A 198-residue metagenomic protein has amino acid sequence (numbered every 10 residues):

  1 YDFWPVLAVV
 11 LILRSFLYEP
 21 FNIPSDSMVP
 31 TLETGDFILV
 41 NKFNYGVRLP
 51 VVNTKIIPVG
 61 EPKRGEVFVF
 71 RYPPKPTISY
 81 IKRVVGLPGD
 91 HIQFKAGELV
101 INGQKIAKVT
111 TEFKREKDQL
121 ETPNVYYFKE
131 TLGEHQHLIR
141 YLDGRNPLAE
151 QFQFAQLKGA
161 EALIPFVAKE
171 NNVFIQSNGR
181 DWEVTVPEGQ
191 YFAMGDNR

Functional and structural regions predicted by a protein language model:
D2-F16: Hydrophobic membrane-insertion alpha-helices, especially the h-region of bacterial N-terminal signal peptides
E19-N22, P30-R198: Soluble "head" domains of membrane/secretory-pathway proteins
S27: Catalytic nucleophile serine of serine hydrolases, specifically the conserved "nucleophile elbow" pentapeptide
